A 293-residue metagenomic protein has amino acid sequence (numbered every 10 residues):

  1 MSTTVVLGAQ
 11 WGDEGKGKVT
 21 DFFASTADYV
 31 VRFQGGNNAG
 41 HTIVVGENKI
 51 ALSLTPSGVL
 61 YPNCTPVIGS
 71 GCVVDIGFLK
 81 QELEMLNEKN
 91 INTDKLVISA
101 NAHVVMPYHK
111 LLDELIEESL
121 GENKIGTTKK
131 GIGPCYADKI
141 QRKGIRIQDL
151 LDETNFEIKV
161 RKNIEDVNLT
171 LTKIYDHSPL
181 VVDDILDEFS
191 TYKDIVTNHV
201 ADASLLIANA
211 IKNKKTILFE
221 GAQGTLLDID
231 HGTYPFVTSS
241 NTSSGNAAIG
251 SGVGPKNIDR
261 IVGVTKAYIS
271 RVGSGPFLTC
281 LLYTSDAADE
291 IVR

Functional and structural regions predicted by a protein language model:
S2-S99, H103-M106, R293: Basic, polar low-complexity surface loops/patches
L7-E14, F33-G35, G46, L54-P56 (+13 more regions): Fold-independent oxyanion-binding glycine-rich loops and adjacent beta-strand/coil segments at enzyme active sites
K16-V19, T42-V45, P107-D113, I140-R142 (+3 more regions): Short acidic, glycine/serine/threonine-rich loops at helix termini
F22-A27, N48-A51, L112-L120, Q141-Q148 (+1 more regions): A glycine- and small-aliphatic-rich helix-loop capping segment at beta-alpha/alpha-beta transitions that lines
L79-L206, I217: Internal alpha/beta core interface subdomains
T197-V200, S204-D230, Y234-N241: Acidic catalytic cores of enzymes that act on phosphate-bearing nucleotides/polynucleotides
T233, V237-L282: A conserved active-site cap/scaffold subdomain adjacent to cofactor or substrate pockets
Y283-R293: Single conserved hydrophobic/aromatic residue that forms the stacking wall/gate of nucleotide- or nucleobase-binding
